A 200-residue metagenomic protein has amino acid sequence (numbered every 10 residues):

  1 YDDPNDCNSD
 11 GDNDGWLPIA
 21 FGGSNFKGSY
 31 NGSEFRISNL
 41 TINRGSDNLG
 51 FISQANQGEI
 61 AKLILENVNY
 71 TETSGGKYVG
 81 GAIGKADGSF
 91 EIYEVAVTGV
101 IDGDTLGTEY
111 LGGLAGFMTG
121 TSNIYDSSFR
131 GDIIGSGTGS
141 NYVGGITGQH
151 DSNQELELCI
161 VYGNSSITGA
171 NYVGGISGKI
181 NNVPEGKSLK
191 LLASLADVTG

Functional and structural regions predicted by a protein language model:
Y1-G200: Surface-exposed repetitive/solenoidal architectures
